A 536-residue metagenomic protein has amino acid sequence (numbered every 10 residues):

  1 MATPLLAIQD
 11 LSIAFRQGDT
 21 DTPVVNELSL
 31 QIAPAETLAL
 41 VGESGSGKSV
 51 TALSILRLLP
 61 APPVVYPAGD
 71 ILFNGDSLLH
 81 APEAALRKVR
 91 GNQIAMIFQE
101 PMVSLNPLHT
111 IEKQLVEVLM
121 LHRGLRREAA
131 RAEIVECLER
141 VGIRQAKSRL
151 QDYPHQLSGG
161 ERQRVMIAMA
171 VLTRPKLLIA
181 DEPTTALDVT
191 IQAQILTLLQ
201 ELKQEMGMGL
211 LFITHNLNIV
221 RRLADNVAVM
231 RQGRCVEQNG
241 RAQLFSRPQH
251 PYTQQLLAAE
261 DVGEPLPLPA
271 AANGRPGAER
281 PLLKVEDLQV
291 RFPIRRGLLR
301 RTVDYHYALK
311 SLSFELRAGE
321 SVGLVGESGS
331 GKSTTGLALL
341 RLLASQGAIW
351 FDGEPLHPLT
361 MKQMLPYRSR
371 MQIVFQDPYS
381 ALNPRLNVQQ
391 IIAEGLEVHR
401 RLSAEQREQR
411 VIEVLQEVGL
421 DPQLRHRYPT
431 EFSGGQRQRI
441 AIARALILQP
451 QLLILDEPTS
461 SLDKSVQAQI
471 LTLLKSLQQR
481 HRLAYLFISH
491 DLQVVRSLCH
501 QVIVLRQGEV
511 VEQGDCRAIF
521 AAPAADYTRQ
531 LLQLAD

Functional and structural regions predicted by a protein language model:
V64-V65, L78-A95, L121, A242-P248 (+4 more regions): ABC ATPase NBD coupling module
Y66-S77, G347-L356: Conserved ABC transporter NBD signature motif
A129-S148, Q406-Q423: Conserved ABC ATPase "signature" region
D152-L157, E161, Y428-F432, Q436: Conserved ABC ATPase signature
L172-K176, I447-Q451: A short, proline-enriched helix->beta-strand linker immediately N-terminal to the Walker B motif in ABC-type P-loop
V220-R222, V495-S497: A short, surface-exposed alpha-helical micro-motif characterized by mixed small hydrophobic and charged/polar residues
C235-N239, R247, V510-G514: ABC ATPase "signature
